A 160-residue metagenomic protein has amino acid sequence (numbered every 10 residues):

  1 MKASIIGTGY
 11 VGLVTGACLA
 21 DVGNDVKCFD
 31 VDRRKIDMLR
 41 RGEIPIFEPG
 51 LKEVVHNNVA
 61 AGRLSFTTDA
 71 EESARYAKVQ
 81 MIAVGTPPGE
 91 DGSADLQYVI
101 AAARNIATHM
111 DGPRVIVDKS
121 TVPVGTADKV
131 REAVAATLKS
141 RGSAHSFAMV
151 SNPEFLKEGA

Functional and structural regions predicted by a protein language model:
K2, D21, D25, V31-K78 (+2 more regions): Conserved N-terminal Rossmann-fold NAD(P) cofactor-binding segment
T8-G9: Glycine-rich Rossmann-fold phosphate-binding loop(s) that bind the pyrophosphate of adenine dinucleotide cofactors
G12-L13: N-terminal Rossmann-fold NAD(P) dinucleotide-binding loop
Q80-I82, D118: Redox-cofactor binding/interface segments in oxidoreductases and associated redox assembly factors
P88-F155: Rossmann-like NAD(P)(H) cofactor-binding subdomain of soluble oxidoreductases
E158-A160: Short, intrinsically disordered, charge-balanced linker/junction segments flanking boundaries in proteins
